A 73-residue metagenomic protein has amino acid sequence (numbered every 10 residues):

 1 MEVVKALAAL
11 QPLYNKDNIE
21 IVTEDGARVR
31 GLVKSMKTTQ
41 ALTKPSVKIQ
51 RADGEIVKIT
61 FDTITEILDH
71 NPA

Functional and structural regions predicted by a protein language model:
M1-A73: Conserved RNA-binding domains used in RNP assembly and mRNA/RNA metabolism
